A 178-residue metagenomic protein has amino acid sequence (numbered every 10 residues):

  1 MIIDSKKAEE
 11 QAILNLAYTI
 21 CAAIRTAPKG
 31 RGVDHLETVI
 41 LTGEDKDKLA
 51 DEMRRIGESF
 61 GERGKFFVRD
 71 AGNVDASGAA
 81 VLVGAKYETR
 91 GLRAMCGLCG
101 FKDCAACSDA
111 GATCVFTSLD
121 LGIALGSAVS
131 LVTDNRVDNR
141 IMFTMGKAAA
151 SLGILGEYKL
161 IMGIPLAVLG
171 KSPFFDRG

Functional and structural regions predicted by a protein language model:
M1-G178: Acidic, surface-exposed loops and disordered segments
